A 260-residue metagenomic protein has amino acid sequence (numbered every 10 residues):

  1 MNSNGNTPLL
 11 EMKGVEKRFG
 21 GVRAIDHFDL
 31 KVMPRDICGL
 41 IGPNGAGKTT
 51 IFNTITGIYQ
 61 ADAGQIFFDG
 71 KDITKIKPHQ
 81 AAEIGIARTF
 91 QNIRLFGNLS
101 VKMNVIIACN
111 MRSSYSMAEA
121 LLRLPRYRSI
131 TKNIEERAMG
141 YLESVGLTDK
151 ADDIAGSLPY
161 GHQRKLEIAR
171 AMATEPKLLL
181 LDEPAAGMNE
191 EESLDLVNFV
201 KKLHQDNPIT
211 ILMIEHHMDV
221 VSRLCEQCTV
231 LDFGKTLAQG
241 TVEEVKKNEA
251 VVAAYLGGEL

Functional and structural regions predicted by a protein language model:
N2-L260: Glycine-rich phosphate-binding loops of nucleotide-dependent enzymes
